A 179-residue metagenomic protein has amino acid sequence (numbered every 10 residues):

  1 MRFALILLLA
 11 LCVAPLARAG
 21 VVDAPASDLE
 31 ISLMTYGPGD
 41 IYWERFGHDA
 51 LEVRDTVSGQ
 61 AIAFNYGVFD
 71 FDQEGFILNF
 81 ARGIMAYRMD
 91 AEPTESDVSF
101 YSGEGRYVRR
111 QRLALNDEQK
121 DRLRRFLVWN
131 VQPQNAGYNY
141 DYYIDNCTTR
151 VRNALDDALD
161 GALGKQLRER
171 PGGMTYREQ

Functional and structural regions predicted by a protein language model:
A4-A14: Bacterial N-terminal signal peptides
A19-Q179: Soluble extramembrane regions of membrane proteins in the secretory/endomembrane system
